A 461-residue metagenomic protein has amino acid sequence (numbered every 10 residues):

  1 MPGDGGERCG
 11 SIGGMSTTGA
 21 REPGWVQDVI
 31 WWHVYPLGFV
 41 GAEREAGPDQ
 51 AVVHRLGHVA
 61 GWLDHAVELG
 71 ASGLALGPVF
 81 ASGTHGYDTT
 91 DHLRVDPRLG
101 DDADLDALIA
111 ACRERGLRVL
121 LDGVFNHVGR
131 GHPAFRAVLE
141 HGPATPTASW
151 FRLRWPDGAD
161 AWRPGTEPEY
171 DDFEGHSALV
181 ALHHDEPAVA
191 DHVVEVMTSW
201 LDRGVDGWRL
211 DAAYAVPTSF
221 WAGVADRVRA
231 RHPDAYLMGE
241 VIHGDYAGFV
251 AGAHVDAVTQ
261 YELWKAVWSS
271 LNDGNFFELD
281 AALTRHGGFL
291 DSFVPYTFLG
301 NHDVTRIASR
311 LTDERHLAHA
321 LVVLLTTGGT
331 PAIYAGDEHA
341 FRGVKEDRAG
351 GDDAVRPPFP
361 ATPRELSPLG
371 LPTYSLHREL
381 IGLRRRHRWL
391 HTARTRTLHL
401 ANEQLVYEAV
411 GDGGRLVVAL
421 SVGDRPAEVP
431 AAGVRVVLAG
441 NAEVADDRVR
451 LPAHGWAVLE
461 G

Functional and structural regions predicted by a protein language model:
S16-H184, A188-E195, D202, R209 (+3 more regions): Acidic/aromatic-lined carbohydrate-recognition and catalytic surfaces of CAZymes acting on diverse glycans
E22-Q27, A42, A46-G47, A51 (+3 more regions): Loop/helix patches that line or flank the sugar-binding groove of alpha-linked glycan CAZymes
A71, V205, V255, G329-T330: A structural motif
I109-R115, H132, R136-P143, E195-T198 (+4 more regions): Active-site-proximal helices and loops of the catalytic beta/alpha 8
H176, A432, P452-W456: Tight coil/turn sites that cap or link beta-strands
L416, R425-N441: Beta-strand-rich binding/interaction modules
D446-G461: C-terminal beta-strand-rich structural cap/linker in extracellular carbohydrate-active enzymes
